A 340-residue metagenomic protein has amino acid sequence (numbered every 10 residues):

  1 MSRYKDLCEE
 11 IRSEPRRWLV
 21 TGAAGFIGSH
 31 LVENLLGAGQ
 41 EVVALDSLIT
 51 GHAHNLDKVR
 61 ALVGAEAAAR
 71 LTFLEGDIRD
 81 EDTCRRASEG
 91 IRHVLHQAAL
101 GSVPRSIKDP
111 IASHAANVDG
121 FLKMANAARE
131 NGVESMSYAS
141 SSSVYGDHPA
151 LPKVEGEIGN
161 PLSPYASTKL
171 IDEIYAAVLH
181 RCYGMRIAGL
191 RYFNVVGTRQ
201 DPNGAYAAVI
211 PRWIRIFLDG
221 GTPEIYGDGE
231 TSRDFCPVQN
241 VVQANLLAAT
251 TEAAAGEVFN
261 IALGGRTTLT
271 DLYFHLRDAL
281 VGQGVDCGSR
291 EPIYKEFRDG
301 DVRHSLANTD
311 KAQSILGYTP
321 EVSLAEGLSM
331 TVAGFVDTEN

Functional and structural regions predicted by a protein language model:
M1-V195, A249, M330, G334: N-terminal Rossmann-like NAD(P)+-binding domain of SDR-like oxidoreductases, especially those catalyzing
S2, D6, R12, W18 (+3 more regions): C-terminal substrate-binding subdomain of Rossmann-fold SDR/epimerase-dehydratase oxidoreductases
G51, D201, A205-V209, T268 (+1 more regions): Short acidic-hydrophobic sequence patches enriched in Asp/Glu that either
H96-Q97, Q200, T231: Glutamine-centric residue-chemistry signal
L100, P104-I107, A166, I210 (+3 more regions): Glycine-rich phosphate-binding loop at the start of an alpha helix
L151-N160, A208, I293-E296, T309: Short glycine/proline- and charge-enriched loop/turn segments that cap or connect secondary-structure elements
I171, Y175, L179, V209 (+3 more regions): Hydrophobic alpha-helix immediately C-terminal to the catalytic Tyr-X-X-X-Lys motif of short-chain
